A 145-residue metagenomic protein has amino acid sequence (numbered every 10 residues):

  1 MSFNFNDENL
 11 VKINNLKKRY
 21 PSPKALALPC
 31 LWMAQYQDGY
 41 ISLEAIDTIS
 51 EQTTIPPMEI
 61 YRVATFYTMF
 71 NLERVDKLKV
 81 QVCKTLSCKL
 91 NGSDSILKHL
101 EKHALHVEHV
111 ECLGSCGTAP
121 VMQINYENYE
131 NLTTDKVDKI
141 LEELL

Functional and structural regions predicted by a protein language model:
M1-L145: Signature of N-terminal electron-transfer/Fe-S-associated modules in redox systems
